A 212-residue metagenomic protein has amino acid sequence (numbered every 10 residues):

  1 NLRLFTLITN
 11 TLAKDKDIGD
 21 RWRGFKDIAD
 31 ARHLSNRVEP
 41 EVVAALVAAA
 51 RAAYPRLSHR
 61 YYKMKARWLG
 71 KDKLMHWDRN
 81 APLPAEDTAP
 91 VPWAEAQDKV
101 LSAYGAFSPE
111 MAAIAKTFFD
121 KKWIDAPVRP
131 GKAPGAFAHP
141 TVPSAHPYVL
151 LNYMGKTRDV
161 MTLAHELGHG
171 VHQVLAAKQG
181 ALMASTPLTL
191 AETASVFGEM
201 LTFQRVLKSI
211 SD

Functional and structural regions predicted by a protein language model:
N1-D212: Cation-handling catalytic/transport regions enriched in His/Asp/Glu
